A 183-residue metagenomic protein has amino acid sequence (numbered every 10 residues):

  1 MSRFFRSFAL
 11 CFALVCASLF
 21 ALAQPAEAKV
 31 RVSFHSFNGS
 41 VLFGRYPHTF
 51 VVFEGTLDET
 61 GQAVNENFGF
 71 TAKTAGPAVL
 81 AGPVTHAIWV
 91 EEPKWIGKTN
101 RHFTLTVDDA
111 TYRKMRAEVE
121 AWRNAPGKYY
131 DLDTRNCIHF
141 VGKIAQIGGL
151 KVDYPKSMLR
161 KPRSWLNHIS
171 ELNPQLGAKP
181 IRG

Functional and structural regions predicted by a protein language model:
M1-F12: Bacterial N-terminal signal peptides that target proteins for export
V15-P25: C-terminal segment of classical bacterial N-terminal signal peptides
A28-R101: Glycine-rich catalytic cores of cysteine/serine-nucleophile enzymes that process amide/ester linkages in cell-envelope
V30, A117-G183: Activation targets extended, charge/polar-rich intrinsically disordered C-terminal tails
F37-V41, T99-D108, R123-D131: Second-shell loop/turn segments in exported
I88-E92, T106, W122: Non-catalytic, solvent-exposed segments at the cell envelope interface
T106-E118: A structural motif
